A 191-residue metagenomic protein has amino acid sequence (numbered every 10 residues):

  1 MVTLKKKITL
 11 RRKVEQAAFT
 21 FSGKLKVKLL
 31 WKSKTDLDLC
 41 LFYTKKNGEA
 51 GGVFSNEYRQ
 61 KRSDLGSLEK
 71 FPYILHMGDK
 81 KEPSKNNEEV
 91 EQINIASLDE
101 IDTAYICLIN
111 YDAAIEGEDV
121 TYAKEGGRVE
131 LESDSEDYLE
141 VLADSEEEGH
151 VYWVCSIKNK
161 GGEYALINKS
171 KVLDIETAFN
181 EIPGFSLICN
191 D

Functional and structural regions predicted by a protein language model:
M1-D191: Intrinsic-disorder/low-complexity signal
